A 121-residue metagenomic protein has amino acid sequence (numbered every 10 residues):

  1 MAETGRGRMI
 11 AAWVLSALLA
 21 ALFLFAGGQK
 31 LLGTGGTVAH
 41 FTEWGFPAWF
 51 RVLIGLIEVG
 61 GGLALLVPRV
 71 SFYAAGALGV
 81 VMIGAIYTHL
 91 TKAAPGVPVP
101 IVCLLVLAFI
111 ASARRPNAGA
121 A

Functional and structural regions predicted by a protein language model:
M1-A26, V52, V67-A121: Extended, low-polarity transmembrane helix blocks
L22, T34-G35, I57-V59, V81: A generic alpha-helix surface/boundary motif
F25, F46-L66: Core segments of alpha-helical transmembrane spans in multipass integral membrane proteins
T34-W44, A85-I86: Membrane-interface helix termini and inter-helical loops of multi-pass transporters
